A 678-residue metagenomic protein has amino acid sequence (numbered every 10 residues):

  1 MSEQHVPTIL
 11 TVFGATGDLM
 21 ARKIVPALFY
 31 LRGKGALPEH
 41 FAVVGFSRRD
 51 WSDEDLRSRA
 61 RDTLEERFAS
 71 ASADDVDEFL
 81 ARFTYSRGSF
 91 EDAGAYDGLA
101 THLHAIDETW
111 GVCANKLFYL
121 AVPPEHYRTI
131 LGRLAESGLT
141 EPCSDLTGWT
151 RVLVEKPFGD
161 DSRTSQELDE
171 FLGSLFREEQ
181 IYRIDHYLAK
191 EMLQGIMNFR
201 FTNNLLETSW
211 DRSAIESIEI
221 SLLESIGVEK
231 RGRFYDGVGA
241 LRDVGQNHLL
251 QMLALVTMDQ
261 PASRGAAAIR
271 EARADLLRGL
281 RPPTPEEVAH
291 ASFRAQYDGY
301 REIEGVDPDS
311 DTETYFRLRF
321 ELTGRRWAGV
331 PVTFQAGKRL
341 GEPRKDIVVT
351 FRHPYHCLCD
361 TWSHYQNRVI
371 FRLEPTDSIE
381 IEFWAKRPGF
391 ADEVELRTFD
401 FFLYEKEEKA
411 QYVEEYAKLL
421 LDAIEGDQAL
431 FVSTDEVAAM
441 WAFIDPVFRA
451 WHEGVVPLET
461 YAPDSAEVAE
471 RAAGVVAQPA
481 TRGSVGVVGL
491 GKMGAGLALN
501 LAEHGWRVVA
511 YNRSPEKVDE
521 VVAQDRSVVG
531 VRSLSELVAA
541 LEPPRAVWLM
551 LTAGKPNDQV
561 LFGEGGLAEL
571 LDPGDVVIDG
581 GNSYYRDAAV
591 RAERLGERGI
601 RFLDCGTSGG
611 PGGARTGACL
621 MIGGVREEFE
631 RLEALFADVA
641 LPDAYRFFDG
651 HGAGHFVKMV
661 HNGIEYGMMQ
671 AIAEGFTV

Functional and structural regions predicted by a protein language model:
M1-V154, F158-A480: Secretory/organelle targeting and membrane-embedding segments
R22-F29, A36-E39, T481-A546, G574 (+1 more regions): NAD(P)+-binding Rossmann beta1-loop-alpha1 motif at the extreme N-terminus of oxidoreductases
F46, V488, Y511, M550 (+1 more regions): The conserved SAM/SAH-binding core of class I Rossmann-like methyltransferase domains, concentrating on the hydrophobic
E78, R82-G94, G98-T129, E141 (+5 more regions): Rossmann-like NAD(P)-binding element
L146-R200, D558-L561, E569, I578 (+1 more regions): Rossmann-fold dinucleotide-binding core
E179-I181, I379, V485, V508 (+2 more regions): Hydrophobic anchor at the start of a short beta-strand that flanks the dinucleotide cofactor-binding loop
